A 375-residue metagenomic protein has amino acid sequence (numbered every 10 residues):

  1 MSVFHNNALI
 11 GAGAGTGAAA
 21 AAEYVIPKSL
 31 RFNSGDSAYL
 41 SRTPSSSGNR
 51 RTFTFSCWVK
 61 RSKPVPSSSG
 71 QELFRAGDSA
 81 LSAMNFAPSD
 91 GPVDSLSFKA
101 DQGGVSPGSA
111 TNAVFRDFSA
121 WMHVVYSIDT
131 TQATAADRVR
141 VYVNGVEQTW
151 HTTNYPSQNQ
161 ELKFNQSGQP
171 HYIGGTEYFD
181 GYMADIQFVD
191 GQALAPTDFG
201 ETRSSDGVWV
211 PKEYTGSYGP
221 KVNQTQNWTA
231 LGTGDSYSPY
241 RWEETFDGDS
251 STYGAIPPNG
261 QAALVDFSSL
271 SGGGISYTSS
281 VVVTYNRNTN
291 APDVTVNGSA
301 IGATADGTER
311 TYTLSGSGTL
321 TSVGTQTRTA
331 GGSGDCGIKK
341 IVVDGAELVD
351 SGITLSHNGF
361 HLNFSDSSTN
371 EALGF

Functional and structural regions predicted by a protein language model:
S2-N7, A12-K28, G35, A133-A135 (+4 more regions): Extended recognition patches within non-cytosolic domains
V3-S34, S56-V65, A83-Q160: Extracellular glycan-interaction surfaces
N33-T52, S106-R116, G174-T176, E213-T215 (+1 more regions): Short surface loop/edge beta-strand patches of beta-sandwich-type extracellular domains that form ligand-contact sites
F55-K63, V124-Y126, I173, M183-F188 (+1 more regions): Short hydrophobic/aromatic patches on beta-strands that form ligand-binding or substrate-lining surfaces
F55-S56, P66-L81, G200: Aromatic-rich beta-strand patches that line glycan-recognition/binding surfaces of extracellular proteins
Q102, E161-M183, S322-S333: Extracellular glycan-interaction patches encoded by glycine-rich segments
V143-G168, I301-G307, D350: Short, solvent-exposed beta-strand-to-loop segments that form ligand-recognition rims of beta-rich domains
G219-F267, G298: Disordered, acidic Ser/Thr/Pro-rich linker "stalks" and the adjacent N-terminal cap of the next globular domain
